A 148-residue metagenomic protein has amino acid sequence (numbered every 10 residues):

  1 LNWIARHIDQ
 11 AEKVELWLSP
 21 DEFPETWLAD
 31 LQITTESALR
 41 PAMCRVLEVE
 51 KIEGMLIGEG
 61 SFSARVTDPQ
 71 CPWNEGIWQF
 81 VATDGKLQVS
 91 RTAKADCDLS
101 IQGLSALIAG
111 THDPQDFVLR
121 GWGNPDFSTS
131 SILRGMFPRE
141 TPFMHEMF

Functional and structural regions predicted by a protein language model:
L1-F148: Intrinsically disordered, low-complexity, positively biased terminal segments
